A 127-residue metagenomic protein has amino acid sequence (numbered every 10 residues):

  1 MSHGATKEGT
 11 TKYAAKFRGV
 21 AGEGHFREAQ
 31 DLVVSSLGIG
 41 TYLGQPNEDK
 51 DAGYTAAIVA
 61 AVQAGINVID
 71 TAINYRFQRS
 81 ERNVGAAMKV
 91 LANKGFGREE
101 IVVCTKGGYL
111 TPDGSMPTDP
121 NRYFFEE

Functional and structural regions predicted by a protein language model:
M1-T105, T111-G114: N-terminal binding-site loop/beta-alpha segment at the start of enzyme catalytic domains that lines or forms
P112-E126: Surface-exposed, active-site-proximal loop segments in enzymatic domains
